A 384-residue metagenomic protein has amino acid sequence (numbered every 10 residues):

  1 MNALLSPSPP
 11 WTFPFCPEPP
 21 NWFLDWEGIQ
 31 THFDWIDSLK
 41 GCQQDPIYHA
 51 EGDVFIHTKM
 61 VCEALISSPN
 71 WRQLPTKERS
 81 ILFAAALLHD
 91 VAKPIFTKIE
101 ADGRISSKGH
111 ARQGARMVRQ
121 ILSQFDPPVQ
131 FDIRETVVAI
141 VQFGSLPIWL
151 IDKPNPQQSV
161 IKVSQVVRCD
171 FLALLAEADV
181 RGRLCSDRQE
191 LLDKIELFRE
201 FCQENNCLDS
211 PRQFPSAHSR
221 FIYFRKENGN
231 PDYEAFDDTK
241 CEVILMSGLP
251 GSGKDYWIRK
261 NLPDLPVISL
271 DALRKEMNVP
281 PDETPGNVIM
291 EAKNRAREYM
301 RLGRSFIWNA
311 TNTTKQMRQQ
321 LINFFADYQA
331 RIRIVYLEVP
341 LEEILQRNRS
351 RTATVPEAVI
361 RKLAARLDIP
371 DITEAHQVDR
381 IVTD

Functional and structural regions predicted by a protein language model:
N2-I99: Acidic/His-rich, divalent-metal-binding segments that scaffold phosphate/diphosphate chemistry
P46-M60, D102-R116, T314: Active-site metal-coordination segments of metallo-dependent hydrolases
I66-S67, W71-K194: Divalent metal-dependent catalytic cores for phosphoryl transfer on phosphate-bearing substrates
C202-D238: N-terminal pre-Walker A segment at the start of P-loop NTPase domains
E242-L262: Glycine-rich phosphate-binding P-loop
D255-F306, L341-L345: Conserved substrate/cofactor phosphate-moiety recognition/catalytic segment in nucleotide-dependent phosphotransferases
D264, L341-D384: Conserved GTP-binding G-domain of TRAFAC-class P-loop NTPases and closely related GTPase folds
Y328-R347: Conserved phosphate-donor/acceptor-positioning beta-strand/loop module used by diverse small-molecule
